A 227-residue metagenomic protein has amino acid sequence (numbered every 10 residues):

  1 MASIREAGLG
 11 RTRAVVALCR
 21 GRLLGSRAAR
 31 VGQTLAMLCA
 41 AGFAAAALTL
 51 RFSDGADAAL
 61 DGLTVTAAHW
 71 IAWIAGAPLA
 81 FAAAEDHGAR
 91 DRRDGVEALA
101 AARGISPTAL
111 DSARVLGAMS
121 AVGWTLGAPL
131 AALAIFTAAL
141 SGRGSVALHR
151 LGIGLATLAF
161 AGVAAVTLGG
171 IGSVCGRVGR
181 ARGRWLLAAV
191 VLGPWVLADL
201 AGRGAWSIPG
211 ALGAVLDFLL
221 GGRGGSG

Functional and structural regions predicted by a protein language model:
M1-M37: Aromatic- and glycine-rich beta-strand/loop motifs that create alpha-glucan
A2-L9, T49-L63, V178, G183-G227: Terminal transmembrane helical anchor/hairpin motif
L9, R13-L24, L148, G152-A156 (+1 more regions): Membrane-interacting alpha-helical segments
A14-R22, A98-A102, G176: Short amphipathic alpha-helical coupling elements at transmembrane boundaries
Q33-F43, A118-P129, L187-W206: Hydrophobic alpha-helical membrane-insertion segments
Q33-T34, A102, S112-A113, L186-L187: Hydrophobic core positions of alpha-helical segments in small-molecule transporters and transporter systems
G42-H87, S112-G183: Secretory targeting signals
D86-S120: Helix-loop-helix units of permease transmembrane domains in multi-pass membrane transporters, especially ABC
